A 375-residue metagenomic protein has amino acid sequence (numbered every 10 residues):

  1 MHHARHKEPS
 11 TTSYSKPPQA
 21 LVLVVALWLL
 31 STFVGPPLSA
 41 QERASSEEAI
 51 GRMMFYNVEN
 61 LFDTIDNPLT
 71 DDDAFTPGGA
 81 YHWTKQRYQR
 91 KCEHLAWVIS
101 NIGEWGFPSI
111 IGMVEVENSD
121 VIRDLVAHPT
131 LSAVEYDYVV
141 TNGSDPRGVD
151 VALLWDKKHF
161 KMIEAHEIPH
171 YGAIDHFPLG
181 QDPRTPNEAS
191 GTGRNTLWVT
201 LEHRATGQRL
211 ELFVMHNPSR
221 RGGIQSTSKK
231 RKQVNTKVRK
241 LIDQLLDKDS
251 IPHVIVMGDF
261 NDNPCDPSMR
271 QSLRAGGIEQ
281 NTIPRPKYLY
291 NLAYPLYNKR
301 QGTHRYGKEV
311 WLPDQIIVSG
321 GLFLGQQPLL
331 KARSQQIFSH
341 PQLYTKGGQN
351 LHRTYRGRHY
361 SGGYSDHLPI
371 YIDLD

Functional and structural regions predicted by a protein language model:
H3-L23: Bacterial N-terminal signal peptides that target proteins for export
V22-G35: Bacterial N-terminal signal peptides
L38-E135, V139-V151, Y344-Q349, R358 (+1 more regions): N-terminal, active-site-proximal structural segment of metallo-dependent hydrolase catalytic domains
Q41-S45, K240-I255, D262-D375: Metal-dependent phosphoester-hydrolase catalytic domains
R52-N60, R209-S219: Active-site-proximal beta-strand elements of phosphoester/diester hydrolases
Y56-V58, K91, L95-I122, L154 (+5 more regions): Active-site beta-strand/loop signature of hydrolases that rely on acidic residues for catalysis
P77-Q86, F107-M113, V140-T141, T185-N187 (+4 more regions): Second-shell loop/turn segments in exported
V116-R209: Structured beta-strand-rich core segments of catalytic domains in phosphoester-bond hydrolases
